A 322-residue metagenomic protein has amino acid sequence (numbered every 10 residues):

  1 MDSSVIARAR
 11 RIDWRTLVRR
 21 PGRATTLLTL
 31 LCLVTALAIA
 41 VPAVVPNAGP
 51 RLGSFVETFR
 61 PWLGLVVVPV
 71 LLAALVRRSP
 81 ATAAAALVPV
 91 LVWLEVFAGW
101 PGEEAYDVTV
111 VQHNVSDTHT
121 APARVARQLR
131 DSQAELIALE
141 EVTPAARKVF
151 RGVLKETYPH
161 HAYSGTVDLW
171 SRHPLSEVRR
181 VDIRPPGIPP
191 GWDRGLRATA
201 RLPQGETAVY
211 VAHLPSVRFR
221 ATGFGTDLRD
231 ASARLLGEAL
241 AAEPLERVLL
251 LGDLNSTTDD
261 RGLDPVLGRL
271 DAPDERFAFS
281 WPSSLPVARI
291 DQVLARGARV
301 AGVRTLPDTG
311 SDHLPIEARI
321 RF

Functional and structural regions predicted by a protein language model:
D2-G152: N-terminal, active-site-proximal structural segment of metallo-dependent hydrolase catalytic domains
H119-R130, E141-F322: Soluble catalytic domains of enzymes that build or remodel membrane lipids, polysaccharides, and related
